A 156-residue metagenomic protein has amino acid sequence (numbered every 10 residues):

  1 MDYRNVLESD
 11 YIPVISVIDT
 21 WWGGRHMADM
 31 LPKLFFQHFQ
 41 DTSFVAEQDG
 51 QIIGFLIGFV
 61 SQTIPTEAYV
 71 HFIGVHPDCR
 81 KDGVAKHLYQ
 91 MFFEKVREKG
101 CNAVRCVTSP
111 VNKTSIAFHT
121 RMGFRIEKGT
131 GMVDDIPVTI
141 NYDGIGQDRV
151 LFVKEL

Functional and structural regions predicted by a protein language model:
M1-S9, V150, E155-L156: Conserved N-terminal entry element of GNAT/NAT acetyltransferase domains
E8-D78, Y89-M91, K95, E155: Acetyl-CoA-dependent GNAT
D41, G146-L151: Short hydrophobic/aromatic beta-strand or adjacent loop that forms the aromatic wall/cage of a ligand/substrate-binding
E67, D143-G146: A generic structural micro-feature
H76-D82, P110-K113: Active-site acidic-Proline motif in GNAT/NAT acetyltransferases
L88, N112-S115: Conserved short alpha-helix immediately C-terminal to the canonical SAM/SAH-binding motif I of Rossmann-like
V96-T108: Conserved GNAT acetyl-CoA-binding A-motif
R105-T108, T120-G144: Conserved catalytic-core motifs of GNAT/GCN5-like acyltransferases
